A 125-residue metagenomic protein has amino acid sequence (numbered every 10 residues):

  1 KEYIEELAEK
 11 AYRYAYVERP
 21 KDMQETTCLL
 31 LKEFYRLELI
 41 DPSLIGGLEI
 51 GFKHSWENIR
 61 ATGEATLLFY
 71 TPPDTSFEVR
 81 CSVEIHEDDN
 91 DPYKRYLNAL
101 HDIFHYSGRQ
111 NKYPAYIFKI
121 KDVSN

Functional and structural regions predicted by a protein language model:
K1-N125: Binding-site signature for planar aromatic cofactors or substrates
